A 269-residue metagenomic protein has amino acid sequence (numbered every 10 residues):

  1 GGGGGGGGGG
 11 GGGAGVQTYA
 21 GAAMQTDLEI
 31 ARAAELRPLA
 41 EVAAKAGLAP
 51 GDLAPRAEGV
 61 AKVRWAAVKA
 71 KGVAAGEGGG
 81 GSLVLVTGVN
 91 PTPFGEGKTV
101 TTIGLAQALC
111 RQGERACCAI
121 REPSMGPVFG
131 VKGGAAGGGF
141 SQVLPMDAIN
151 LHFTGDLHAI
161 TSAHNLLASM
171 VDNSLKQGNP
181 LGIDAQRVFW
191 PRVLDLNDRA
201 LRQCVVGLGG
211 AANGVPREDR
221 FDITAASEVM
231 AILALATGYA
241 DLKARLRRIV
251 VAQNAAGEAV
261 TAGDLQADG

Functional and structural regions predicted by a protein language model:
G1-A14: Intrinsically disordered, low-complexity regions enriched in glycine and serine
T18-G269: Flexible phosphate-sensing "switch/lid" loops adjacent to ATP/NTP-binding sites across phosphate-transfer
